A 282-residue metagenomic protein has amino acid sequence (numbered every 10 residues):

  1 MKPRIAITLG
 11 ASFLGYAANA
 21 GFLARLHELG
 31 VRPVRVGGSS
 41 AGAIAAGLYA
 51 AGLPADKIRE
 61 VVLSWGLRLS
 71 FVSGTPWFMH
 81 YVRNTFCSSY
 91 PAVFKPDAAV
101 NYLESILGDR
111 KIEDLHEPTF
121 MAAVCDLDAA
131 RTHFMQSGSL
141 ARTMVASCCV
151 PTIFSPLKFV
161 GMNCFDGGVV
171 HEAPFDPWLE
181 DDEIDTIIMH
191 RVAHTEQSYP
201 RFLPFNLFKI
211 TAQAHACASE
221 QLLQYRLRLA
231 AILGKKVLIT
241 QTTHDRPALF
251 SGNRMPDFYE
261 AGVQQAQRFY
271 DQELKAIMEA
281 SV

Functional and structural regions predicted by a protein language model:
M1-S39, G47-V282: Patatin-like phospholipase
